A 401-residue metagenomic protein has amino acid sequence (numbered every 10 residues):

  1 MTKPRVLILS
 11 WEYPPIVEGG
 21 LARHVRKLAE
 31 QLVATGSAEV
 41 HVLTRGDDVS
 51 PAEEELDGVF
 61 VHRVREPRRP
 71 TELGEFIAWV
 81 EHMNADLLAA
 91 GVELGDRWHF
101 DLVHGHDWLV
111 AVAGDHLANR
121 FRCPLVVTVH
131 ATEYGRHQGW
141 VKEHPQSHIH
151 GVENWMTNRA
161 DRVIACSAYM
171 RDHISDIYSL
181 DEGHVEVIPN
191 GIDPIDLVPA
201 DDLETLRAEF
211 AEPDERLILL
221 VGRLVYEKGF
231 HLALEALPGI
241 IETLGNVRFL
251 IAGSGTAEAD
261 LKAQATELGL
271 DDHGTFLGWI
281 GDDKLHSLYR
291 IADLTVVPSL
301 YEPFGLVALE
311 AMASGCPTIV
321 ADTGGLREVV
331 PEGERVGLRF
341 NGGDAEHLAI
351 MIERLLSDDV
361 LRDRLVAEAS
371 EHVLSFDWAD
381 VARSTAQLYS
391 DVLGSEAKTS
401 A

Functional and structural regions predicted by a protein language model:
M1-F60, A397, A401: N-terminal subdomain of nucleotide-sugar transferases
R23, R216-G239, F249, T256-K262 (+1 more regions): A conserved mid-protein helix/loop that constitutes part of the nucleotide-sugar donor-binding site
G46, Y169, G191: Carbohydrate-associated surface elements
P124, Y134-W155: Nucleotide-sugar donor phosphate/pyrophosphate-binding loop at the beta->alpha transition of glycosyltransferases
W279-I280, S287-A292: Short alpha-helical donor nucleotide-sugar binding micro-motif in glycosyltransferases
L300: Aromatic "clamp/platform" in nucleotide-sugar-dependent glycosyltransferases that forms part of the donor/acceptor
P317-A321: Short hydrophobic beta-strand element within catalytic cores of glycosyltransferases and related nucleotide-activated
E332-G333, G337-A345, R354-D359: Conserved acidic donor-binding segment of nucleotide-sugar-dependent glycosyltransferases
